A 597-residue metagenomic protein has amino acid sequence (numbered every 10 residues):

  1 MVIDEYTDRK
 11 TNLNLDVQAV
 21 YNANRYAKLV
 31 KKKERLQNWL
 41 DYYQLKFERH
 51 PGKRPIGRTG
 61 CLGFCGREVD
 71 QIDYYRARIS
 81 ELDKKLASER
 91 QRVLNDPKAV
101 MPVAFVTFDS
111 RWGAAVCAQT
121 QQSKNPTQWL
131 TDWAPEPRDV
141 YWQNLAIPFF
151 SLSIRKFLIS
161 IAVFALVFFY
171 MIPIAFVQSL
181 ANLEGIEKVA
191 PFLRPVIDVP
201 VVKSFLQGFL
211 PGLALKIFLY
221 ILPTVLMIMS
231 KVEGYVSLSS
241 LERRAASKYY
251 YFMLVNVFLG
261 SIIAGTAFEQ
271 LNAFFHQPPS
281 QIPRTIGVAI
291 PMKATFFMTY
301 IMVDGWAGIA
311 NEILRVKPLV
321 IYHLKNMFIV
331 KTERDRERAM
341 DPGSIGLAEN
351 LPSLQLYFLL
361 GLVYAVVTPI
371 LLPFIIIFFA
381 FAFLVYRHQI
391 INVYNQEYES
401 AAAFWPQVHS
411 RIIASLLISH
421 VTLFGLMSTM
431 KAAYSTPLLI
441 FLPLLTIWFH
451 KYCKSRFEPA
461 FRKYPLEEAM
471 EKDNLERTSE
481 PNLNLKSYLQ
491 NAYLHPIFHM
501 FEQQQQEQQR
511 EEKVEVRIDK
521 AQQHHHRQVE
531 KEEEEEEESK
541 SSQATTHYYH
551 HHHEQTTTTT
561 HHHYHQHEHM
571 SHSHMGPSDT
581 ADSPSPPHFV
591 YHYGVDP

Functional and structural regions predicted by a protein language model:
M1-E532, E538-S542, Y548-Y549, H553 (+1 more regions): Transmembrane transport/permeation module of multi-pass membrane proteins
T557-T558: Intrinsic disorder/low-complexity segments
